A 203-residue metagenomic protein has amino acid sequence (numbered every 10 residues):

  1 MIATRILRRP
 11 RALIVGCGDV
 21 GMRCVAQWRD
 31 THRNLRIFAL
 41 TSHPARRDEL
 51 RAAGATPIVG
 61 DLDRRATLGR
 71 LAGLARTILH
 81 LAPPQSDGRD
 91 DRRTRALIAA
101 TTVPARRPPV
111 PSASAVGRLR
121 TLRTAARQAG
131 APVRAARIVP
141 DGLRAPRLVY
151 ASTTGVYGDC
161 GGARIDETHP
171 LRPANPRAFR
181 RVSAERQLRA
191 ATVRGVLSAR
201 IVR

Functional and structural regions predicted by a protein language model:
M1-A53, P57-D63, H80-L81: Hydrophobic, well-ordered beta-alpha structural blocks that scaffold small-molecule cofactor pockets
V59-L74: Conserved Rossmann-fold cofactor-binding substructure of NAD(P)-dependent oxidoreductases
R65-A66, S86-G88, Y157: Short glycine-rich, flexible loops that bind phosphorylated cofactors or substrates
G73-R106, A125-A126, P132-V149, S183-Q187: NAD(P)-cofactor binding segment of oxidoreductase domains
L148-T154, V202: SDR active-site strand-loop-helix element
T154-N175, V193: Active-site "gating" loop of Rossmann-like NAD(P)-dependent oxidoreductase/epimerase domains
R177-R181: Active-site YXXXK catalytic motif of short-chain dehydrogenase/reductase
R186-R203: Conserved beta-loop-beta element that borders a ligand/cofactor-binding pocket
